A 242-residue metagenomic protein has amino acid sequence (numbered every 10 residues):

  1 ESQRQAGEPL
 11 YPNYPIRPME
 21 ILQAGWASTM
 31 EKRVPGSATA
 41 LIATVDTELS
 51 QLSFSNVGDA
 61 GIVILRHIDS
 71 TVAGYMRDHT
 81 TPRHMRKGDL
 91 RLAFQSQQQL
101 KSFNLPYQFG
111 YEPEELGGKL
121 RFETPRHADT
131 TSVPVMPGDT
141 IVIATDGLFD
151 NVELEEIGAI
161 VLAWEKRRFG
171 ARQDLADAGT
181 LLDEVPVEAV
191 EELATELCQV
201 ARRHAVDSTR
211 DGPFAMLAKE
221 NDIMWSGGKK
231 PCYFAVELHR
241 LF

Functional and structural regions predicted by a protein language model:
E1-F242: PP2C/PPM-type serine/threonine phosphatase catalytic domain
